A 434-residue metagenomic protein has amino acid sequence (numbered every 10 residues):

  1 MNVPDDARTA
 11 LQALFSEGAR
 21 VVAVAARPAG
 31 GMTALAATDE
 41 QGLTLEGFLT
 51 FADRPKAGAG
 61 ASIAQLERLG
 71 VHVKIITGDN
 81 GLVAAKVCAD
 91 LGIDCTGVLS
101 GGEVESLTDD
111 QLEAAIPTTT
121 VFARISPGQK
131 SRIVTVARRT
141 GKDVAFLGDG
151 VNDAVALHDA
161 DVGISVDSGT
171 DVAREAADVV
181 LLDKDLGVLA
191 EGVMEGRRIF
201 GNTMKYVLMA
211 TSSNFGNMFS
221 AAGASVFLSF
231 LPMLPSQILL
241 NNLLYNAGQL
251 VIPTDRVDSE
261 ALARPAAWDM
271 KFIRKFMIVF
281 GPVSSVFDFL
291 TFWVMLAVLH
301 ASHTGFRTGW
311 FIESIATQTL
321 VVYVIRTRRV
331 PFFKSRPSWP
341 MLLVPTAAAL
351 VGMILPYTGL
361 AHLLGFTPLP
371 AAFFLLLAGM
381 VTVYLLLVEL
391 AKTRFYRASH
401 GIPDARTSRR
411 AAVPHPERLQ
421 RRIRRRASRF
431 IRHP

Functional and structural regions predicted by a protein language model:
M1-N152, H158-D161, I199, T203 (+3 more regions): Cytosolic catalytic headpiece
C95-F146, A160, S165-V330: Membrane-embedded transport module
S225, F287-D288, T317-L320, A348-G352 (+1 more regions): Hydrophobic core segments of alpha-helical transmembrane domains in multi-pass membrane transport and ion-translocation
L234, I273-F276, M341, F373-L377: Residue-level signature of transmembrane alpha-helical entry/exit and packing/kink sites in multi-pass membrane
S259-E260, V324-K334, T358-L363, R394: Juxtamembrane/interfacial segments flanking transmembrane helices
F287-W293, A348-L363: Hydrophobic alpha-helical transmembrane segments in multi-pass integral membrane proteins
T304-R307, F311, S338, L375 (+1 more regions): Alpha-helical transmembrane segments of integral membrane proteins, emphasizing hydrophobic/aromatic residues
F333-L343: Cytoplasmic-side transmembrane-helix entry/capping segments in multi-pass membrane proteins
